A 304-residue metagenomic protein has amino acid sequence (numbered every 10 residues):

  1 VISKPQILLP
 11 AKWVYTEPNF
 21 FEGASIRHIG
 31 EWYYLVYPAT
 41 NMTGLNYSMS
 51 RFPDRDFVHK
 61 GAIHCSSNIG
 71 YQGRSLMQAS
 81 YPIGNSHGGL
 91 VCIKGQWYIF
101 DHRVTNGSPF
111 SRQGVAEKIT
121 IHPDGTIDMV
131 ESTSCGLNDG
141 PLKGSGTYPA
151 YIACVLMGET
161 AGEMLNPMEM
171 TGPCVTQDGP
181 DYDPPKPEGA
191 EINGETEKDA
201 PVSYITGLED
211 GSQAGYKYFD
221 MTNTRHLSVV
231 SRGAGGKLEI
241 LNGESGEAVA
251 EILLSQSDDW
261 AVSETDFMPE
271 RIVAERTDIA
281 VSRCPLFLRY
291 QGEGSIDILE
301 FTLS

Functional and structural regions predicted by a protein language model:
V1-E251, S255-S304: Carbohydrate-active catalytic/glycan-binding domains of CAZyme proteins, especially the secreted or lumenal ectodomains
